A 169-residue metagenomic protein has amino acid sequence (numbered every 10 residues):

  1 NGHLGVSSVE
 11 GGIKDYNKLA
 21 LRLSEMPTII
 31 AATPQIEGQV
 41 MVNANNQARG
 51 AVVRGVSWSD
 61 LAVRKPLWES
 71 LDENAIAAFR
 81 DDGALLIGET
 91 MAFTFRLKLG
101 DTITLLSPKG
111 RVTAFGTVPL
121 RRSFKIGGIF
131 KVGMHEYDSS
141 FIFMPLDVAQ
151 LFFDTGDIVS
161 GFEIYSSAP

Functional and structural regions predicted by a protein language model:
N1-V52, N74-D81: Hydrophobic, regular-secondary-structure patches
H3-S7, T33, G50-G55, L86 (+4 more regions): Soluble periplasmic/extracytoplasmic beta-strand elements of cell-envelope proteins
G11, E37, V56-S59, T90 (+4 more regions): Solvent-exposed coil/turn segments that connect beta secondary-structure elements in extracytoplasmic/periplasmic
V40, G55, K98-L99: Nucleotide-cofactor and metal-assisted catalytic machinery
N46-A51, R80-D82, K98-G100, R121 (+2 more regions): Extracytoplasmic
R54-F95: Short beta-strand boundary microenvironments
A62-R64, E89-S139: Mid-to-C-terminal secondary-structure elements that act as membrane-proximal/extracytoplasmic interface segments
T117-P169: Mechanotransmission and gating elements of multispan inner-membrane complexes involved in transport and envelope
